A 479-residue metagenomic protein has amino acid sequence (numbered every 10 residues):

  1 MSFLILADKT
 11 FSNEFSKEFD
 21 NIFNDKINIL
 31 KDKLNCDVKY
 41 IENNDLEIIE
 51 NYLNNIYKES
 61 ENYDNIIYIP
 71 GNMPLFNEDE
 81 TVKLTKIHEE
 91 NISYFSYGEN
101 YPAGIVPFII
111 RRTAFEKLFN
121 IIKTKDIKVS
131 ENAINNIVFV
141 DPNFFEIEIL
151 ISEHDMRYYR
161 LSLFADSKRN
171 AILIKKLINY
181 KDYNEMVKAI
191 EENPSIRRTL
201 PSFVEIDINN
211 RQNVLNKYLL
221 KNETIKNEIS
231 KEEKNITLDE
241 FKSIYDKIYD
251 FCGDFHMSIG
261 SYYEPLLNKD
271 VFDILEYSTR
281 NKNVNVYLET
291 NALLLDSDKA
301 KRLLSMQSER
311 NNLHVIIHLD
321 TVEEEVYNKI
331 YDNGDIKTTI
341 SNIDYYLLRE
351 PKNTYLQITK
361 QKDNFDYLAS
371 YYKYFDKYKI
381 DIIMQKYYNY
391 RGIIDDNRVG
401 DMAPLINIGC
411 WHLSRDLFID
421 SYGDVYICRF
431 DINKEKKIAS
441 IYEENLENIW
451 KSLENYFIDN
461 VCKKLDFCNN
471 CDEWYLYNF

Functional and structural regions predicted by a protein language model:
M1-E42: N-terminal glycine-rich phosphate-binding loop and ensuing alpha1 helix
I5-D8, L238-G260, N268-F375, D381-I382: Radical SAM/AdoMet-radical enzyme domain recognition
N62-F76: Short beta-strand-to-loop acidic/aromatic patch adjacent to the donor-nucleotide binding site
P74-P102: Conserved donor-nucleotide/metal-binding helix-loop-beta segment in metal-dependent transferases, i.e., the alpha-helix
E131-F203: Conserved alpha/beta core of the MobA/IspD/sugar-nucleotide pyrophosphorylase nucleotidyltransferase superfamily
D182-S195, N342-D344, R349-Y355, K377-D401 (+2 more regions): C-terminal accessory region of radical SAM enzymes
I196-N222, F255-G260, R415-G423: N-terminal pre-triad scaffold of radical SAM enzymes
F203-E240, F251, I427-K434, Y477: Canonical Radical SAM [4Fe-4S] cluster-binding loop centered on the CxxxCxxC motif and its immediate flanking residues
